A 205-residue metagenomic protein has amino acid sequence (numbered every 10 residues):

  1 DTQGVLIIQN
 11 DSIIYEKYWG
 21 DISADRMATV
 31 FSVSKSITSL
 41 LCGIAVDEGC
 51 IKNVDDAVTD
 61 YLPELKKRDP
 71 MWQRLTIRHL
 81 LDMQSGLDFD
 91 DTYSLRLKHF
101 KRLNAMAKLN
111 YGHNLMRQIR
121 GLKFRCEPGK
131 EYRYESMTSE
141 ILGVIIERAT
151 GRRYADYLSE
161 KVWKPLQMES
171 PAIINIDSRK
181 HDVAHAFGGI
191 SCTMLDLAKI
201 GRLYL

Functional and structural regions predicted by a protein language model:
D1-I22, Q167: A short, well-structured edge-of-sheet supersecondary motif
T2, S32, S36, K52 (+7 more regions): Soluble non-cytosolic domains of exported or imported proteins
D11, T29-V54, L80, L142-I146 (+1 more regions): Active-site SXXK
I14-Y15, T59-D60, R96-E127, R152-P171: Short, charged, amphipathic alpha-helices and their helix-cap/turn boundaries
Y18, D91-L95: Short, solvent-exposed loop/turn and secondary-structure capping segments
A24, F100, L122-P128, T138-E140 (+1 more regions): Flexible glycine/proline-enriched surface loops and loop-helix/loop-strand junctions
T29, E48-D90, G121, A149-F187 (+1 more regions): Active-site helix/loop module of the DD-peptidase/beta-lactamase fold, centered on the serine-lysine SxxK catalytic
T138-I145, G188-L205: Active-site-proximal alpha-helical segments within enzyme catalytic domains
